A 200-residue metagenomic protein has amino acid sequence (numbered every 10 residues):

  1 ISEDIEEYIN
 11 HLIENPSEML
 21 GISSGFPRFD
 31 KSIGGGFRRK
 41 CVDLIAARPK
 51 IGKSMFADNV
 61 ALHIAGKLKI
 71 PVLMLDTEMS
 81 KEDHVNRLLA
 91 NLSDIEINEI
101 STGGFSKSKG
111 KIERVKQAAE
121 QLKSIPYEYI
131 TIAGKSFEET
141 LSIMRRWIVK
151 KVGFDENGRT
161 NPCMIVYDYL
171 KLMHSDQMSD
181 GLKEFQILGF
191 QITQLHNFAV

Functional and structural regions predicted by a protein language model:
I1-R39, I95, E120-I125: Core recognition of P-loop NTPase motor domains used across DNA-transaction enzymes
S24, K31-I33, K67-T160, S175: Cytosolic-facing regulatory segments adjacent to core modules
V42-D43, V72: Conserved beta-strand position immediately N-terminal to the Walker
A46-A47: The Walker A (P-loop) glycine that initiates the GxxxxGKT/S ATP-binding motif of P-loop NTPases
K50: Walker A (P-loop) phosphate-binding loop of P-loop NTPases
K53: Conserved lysine of the Walker
F56, V60, H84: Hydrophobic positions on the alpha1 helix immediately C-terminal to the Walker A/P-loop
H63-G66, Q186-V200: Substrate-engagement module of ASCE P-loop NTPases
